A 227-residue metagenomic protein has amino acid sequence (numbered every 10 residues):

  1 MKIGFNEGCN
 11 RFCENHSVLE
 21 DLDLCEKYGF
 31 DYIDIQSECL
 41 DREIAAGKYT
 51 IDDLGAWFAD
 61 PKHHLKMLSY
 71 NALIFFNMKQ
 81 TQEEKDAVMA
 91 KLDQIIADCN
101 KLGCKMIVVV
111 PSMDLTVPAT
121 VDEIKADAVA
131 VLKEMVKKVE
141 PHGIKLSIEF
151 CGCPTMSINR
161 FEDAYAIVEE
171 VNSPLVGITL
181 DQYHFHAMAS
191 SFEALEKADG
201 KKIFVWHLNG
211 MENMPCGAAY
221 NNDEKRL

Functional and structural regions predicted by a protein language model:
M1-G4, L65-K66, M89: Transmembrane beta-strand segments of Gram-negative outer membrane beta-barrel proteins
M1-H16: Boundary/entry segment of secreted carbohydrate-active catalytic domains
C9, Y32-C39, Y70, E134-L227: Acidic/histidine-rich catalytic cores of soluble enzymes
F12-E14, R42-A45, P118-A119, P154-M156 (+1 more regions): A generic structural signal for short coil/turn motifs at secondary-structure boundaries
H16-D23, N77-G177, A187: Active-site acidic/histidine proton-transfer and metal-coordination neighborhood in alpha/beta enzyme cores
E20-Y28, A46-S69, D93-G103, K133-P141 (+2 more regions): Acidic (Asp/Glu)-rich catalytic clusters
L24, Y28-A46, N71-F76: N-terminal substrate-binding region of glycoside hydrolase catalytic domains
D34-D60, P111-A119: Glycine-rich, proline-tolerant flexible connector loops at the mouths of alpha/beta enzymes
